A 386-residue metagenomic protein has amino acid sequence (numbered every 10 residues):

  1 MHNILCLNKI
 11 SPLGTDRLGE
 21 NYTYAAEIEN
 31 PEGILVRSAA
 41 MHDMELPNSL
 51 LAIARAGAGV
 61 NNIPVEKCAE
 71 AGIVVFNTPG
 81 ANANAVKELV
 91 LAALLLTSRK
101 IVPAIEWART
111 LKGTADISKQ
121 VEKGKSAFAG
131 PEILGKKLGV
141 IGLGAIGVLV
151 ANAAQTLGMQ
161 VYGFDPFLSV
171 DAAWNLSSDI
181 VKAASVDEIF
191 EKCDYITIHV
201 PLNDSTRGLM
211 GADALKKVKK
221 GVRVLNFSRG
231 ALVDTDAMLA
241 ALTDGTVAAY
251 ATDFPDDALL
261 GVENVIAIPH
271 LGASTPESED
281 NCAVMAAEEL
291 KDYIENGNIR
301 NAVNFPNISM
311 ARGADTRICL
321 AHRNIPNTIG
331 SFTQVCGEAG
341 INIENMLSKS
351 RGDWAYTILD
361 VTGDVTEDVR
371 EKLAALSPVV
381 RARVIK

Functional and structural regions predicted by a protein language model:
M1-T78, E191, G211-D213, D234 (+2 more regions): An N-terminal-biased, well-structured beta-alpha scaffold segment characteristic of Rossmann-like dinucleotide-binding
A39-M44, P166-A258, S274: Rossmann-like adenosine-cofactor binding region
P79-K137, N301-V303: Phosphate-binding beta-alpha-beta segment of Rossmann-like dinucleotide-binding domains, i.e., the NAD(P)
K87-E106, N152-M159, M285-N298, T333-G337 (+1 more regions): Oxidoreductase and adenylate-handling cofactor-binding alpha/beta cores
L143-G144: Glycine-rich Rossmann-fold phosphate-binding loop(s) that bind the pyrophosphate of adenine dinucleotide cofactors
G147-V148: N-terminal Rossmann-fold NAD(P) dinucleotide-binding loop
K216, K220-R312, Y356, E371 (+1 more regions): Rossmann-like dinucleotide-binding domain for NAD(H)/NADP(H)
R300, N304-K386: A conserved regulatory-domain signal marking ACT and ACT-like small-molecule sensing domains and adjacent regulatory
